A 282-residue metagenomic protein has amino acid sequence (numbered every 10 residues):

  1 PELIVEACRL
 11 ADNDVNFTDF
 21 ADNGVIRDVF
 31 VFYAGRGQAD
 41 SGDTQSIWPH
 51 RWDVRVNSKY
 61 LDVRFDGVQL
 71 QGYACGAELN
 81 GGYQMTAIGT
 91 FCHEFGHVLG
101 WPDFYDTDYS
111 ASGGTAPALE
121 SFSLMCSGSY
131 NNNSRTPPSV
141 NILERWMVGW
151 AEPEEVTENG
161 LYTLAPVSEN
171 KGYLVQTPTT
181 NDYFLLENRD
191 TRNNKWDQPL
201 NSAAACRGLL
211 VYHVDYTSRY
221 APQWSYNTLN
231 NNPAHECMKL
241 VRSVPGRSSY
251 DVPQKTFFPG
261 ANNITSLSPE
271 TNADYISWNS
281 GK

Functional and structural regions predicted by a protein language model:
P1-T18: N-terminal catalytic cores of secreted or lumenal carbohydrate-active enzymes
I4-C8, V140-V148, K282: Short, Φ-rich (hydrophobic/aromatic) sequence segments
E6, Y73-G76, P137, P233 (+2 more regions): Residue-level detector of intrinsically disordered, flexible termini and proteolytic processing junctions
C8, C75, C92, C126 (+3 more regions): Generic recognition of cysteine residues
V15-V29: Acidic, glycine-anchored loop motifs typical of Ca2+
R27-N201, Y216-T217: Extracellular hydrolytic enzyme modules, especially secreted metalloproteases of the metzincin/thermolysin-like class
A165-K282: Extracellular low-complexity, Gly/Ser/Thr-rich intrinsically disordered linkers and protease-sensitive activation/hinge
